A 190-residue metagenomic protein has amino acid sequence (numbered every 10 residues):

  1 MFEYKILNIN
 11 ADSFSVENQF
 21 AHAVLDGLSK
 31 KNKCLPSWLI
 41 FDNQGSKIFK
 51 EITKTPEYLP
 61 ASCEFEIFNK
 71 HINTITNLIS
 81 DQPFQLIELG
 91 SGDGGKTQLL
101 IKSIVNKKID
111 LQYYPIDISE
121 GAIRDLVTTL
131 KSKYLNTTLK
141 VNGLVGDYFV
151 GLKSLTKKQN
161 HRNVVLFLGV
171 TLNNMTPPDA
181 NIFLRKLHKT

Functional and structural regions predicted by a protein language model:
M1-L39, S46: N-terminal auxiliary segments of SAM/dcSAM-dependent transferases
N32-L78: Class I SAM-dependent methyltransferase Rossmann-like catalytic core, especially the SAM/SAH-binding loop
Q82-G92: Conserved class I S-adenosyl-L-methionine
D93-K108: Conserved SAM-binding loop of SAM-dependent methyltransferases across substrates and taxa, primarily the Class I
S119-E120: Conserved SAM/SAH-binding beta-strand->alpha-helix loop
I123-L130: Conserved SAM-binding loop
K131-N160: S-adenosyl-L-methionine
N181-T190: A short glycine-rich, Lys/Arg-flanked "PGG" loop and its adjoining helix->strand segment in the class I
